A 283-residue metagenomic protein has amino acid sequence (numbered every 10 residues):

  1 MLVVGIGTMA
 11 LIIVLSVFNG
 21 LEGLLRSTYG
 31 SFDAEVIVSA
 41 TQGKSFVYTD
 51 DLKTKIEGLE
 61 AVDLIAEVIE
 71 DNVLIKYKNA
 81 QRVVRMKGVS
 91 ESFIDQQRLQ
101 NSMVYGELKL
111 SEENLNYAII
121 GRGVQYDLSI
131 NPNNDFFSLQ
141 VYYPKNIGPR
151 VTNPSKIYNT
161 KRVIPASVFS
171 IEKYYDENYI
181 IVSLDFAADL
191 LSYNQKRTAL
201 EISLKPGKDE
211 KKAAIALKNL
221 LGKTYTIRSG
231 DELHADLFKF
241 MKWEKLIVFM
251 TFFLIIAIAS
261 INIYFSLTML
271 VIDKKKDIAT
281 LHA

Functional and structural regions predicted by a protein language model:
M1-G20: Short, strongly hydrophobic transmembrane alpha-helices
M1-L2, P206, E210-Y264, L270-I272: Peri-transmembrane interface segments
L15-F18, E22, S260-I278: Membrane-embedded alpha-helices of multi-pass transport/permease systems
V17-F18, E22-L52: Membrane-interface junction motifs in transport/secretion proteins
Y29, K55-E60, L217, L221: Hydrophobic C-terminal alpha-helix "anchor/cap" residues
V36-A40, K196-I215: A short beta-strand structural signal in non-transmembrane regions
T54, G58-N178, D185-Y193: A structural signal for hydrophobic secondary-structure junctions, strongest on transmembrane helix-loop-helix units
H282-A283: Short helix-to-coil transition segments within interhelical loops that connect adjacent transmembrane helices
